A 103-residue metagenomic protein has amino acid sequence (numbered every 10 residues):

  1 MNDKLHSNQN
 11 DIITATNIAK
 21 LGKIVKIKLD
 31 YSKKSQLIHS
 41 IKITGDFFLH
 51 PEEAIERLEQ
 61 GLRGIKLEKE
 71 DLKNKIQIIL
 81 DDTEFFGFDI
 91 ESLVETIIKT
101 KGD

Functional and structural regions predicted by a protein language model:
M1-S35: Structured beta-strand/loop patches that form or line metal/cofactor-binding pockets in enzymes
Y31-D103: Active-site- and interface-proximal helix/loop "cap" or "latch" segments in soluble metabolic and energy-transducing
